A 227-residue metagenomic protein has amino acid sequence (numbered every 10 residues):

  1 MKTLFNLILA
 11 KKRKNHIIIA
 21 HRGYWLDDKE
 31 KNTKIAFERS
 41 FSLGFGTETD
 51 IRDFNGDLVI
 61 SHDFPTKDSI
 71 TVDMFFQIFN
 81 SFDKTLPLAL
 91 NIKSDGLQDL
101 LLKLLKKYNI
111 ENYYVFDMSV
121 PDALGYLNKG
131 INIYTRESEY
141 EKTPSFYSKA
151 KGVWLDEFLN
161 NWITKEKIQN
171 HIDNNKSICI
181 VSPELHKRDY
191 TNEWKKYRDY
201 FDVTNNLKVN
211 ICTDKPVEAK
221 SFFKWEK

Functional and structural regions predicted by a protein language model:
M1-K227: Phosphate-group recognition and catalysis centered on beta-loop-alpha active-site segments
